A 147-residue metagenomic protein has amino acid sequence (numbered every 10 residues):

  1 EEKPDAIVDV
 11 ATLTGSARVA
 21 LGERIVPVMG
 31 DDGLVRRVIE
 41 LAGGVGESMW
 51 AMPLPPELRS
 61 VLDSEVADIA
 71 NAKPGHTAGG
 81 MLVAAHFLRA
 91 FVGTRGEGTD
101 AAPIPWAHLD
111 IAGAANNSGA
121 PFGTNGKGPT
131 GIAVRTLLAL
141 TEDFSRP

Functional and structural regions predicted by a protein language model:
E1-P147: A generic structural signal for tightly packed, nonpolar segments enriched in small/aliphatic residues
